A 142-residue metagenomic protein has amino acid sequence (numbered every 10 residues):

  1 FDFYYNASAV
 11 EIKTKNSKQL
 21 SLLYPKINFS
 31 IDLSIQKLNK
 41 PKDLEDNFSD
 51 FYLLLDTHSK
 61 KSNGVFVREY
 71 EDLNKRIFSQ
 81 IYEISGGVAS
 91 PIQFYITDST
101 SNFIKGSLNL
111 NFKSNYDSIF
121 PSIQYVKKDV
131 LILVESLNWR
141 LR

Functional and structural regions predicted by a protein language model:
F1-L53: Secretory pathway targeting signatures of secreted, lumenal, and periplasmic proteins
A9, K37-N39, G86-V88, L110-F112: Beta-strand elements of well-folded, non-transmembrane domains
A9, L108-R142: Surface-exposed amphipathic alpha-helical segments
K13, L55-S59, L137-L141: Sec/Tat-exported extracytoplasmic proteins
Q19, S49-K105: Signature of long, low-cysteine stretches enriched in small and polar/charged residues
P25-F29, T100-N102, N109-K113: Short connector loops/turns at beta-strand edges and beta->alpha or beta->beta junctions
D32-K42, I92-Q93, Y116-Q124: Second-shell loop/turn segments in exported
